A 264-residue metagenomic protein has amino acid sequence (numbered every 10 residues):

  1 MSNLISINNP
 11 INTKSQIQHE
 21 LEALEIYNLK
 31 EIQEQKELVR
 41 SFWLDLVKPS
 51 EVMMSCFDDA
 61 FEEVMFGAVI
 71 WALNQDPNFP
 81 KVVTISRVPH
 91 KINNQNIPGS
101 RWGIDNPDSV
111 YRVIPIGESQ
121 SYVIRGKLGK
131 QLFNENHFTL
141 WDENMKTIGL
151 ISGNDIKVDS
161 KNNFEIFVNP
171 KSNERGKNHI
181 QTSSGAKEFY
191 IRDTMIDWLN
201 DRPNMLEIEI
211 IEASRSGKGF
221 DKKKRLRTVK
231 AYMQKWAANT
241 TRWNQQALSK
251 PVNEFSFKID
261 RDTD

Functional and structural regions predicted by a protein language model:
S2-D264: A compositional/structural signature for long, glycine/proline-rich flexible linkers and loops on extracytoplasmic
